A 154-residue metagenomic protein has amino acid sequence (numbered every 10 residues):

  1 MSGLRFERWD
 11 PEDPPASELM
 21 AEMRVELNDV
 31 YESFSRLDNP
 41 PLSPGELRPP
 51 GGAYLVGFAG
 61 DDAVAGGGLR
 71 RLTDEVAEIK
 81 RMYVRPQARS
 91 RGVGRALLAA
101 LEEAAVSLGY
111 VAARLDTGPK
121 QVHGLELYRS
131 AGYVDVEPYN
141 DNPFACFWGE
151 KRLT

Functional and structural regions predicted by a protein language model:
G3-V76, K80, R85-P86, L98-A99 (+3 more regions): Acetyl-CoA-dependent GNAT
D61, G92-G94, G109: Conserved G/P- and acidic residue-centered "switch" motifs that form tight phosphate/ATP-binding loops in soluble
P86-R89, R114-G124, N140-A145: Conserved beta-strand-loop-alpha-helix junction that forms the acyl-donor binding cleft
L98, A105-T117: Conserved GNAT acetyl-CoA-binding A-motif
A112, V134-D135: Short beta-strand(s) of the beta-wing in winged-helix/HTH DNA-binding folds
Y128, Y133: Conserved active-site tyrosine of GNAT-family acetyltransferases
